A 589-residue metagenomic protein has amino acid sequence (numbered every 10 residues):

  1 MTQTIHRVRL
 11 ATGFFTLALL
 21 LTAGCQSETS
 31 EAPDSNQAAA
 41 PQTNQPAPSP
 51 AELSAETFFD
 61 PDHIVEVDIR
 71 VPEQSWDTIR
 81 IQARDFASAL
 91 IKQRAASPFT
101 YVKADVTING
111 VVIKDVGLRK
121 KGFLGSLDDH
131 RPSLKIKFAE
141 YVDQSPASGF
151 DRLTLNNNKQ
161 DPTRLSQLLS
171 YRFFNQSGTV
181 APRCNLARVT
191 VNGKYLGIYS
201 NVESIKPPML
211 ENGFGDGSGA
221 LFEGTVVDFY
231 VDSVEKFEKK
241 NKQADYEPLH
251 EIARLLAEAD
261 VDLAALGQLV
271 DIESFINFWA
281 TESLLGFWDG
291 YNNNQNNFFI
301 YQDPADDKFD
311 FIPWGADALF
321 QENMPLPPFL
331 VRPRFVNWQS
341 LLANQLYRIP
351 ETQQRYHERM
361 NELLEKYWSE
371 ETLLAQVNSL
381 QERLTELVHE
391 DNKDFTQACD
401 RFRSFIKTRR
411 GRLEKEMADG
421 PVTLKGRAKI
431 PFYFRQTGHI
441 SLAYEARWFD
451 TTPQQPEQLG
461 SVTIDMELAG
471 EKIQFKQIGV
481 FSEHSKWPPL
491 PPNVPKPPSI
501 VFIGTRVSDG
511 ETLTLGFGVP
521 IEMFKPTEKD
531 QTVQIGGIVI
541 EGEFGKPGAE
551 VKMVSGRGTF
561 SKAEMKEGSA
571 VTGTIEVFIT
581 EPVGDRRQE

Functional and structural regions predicted by a protein language model:
M1-Q3, L20, V202: A general, composition-driven signal for non-globular sequence regions
T2-F14: Bacterial N-terminal signal peptides that target proteins for export
T12-A23: Bacterial N-terminal signal peptides
C25-S569, I579-E589: Phosphate/dinucleotide-binding and metal-coordinating scaffold of catalytic cores in nucleotide-dependent enzymes
